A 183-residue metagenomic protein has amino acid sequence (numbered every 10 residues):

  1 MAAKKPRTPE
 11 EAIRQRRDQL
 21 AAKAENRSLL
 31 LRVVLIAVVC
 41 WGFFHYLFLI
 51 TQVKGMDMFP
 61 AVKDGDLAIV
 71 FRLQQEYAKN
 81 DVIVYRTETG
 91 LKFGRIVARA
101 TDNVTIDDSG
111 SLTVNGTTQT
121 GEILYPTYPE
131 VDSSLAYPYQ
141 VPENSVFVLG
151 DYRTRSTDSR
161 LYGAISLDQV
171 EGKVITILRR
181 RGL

Functional and structural regions predicted by a protein language model:
M1-I83, T87-K92, I165-Q169, K173-L183: Protein maturation boundaries and topogenic segments
Q75-V114, Q119: Extracytoplasmic/periplasmic/luminal assembly and interaction segments in envelope/secretory/respiratory proteins
V114-D132: PP2C/PPM family metal-dependent serine/threonine protein phosphatase catalytic domain, recognizing the conserved
P129-E143: Acidic loop->beta-strand submotif enriched in PP2C/PPM serine/threonine phosphatases
G150: Phosphate/adenylate-binding glycine loop and adjacent helical scaffold
T154-L161: Active-site loop architecture of trypsin-fold serine endopeptidases
